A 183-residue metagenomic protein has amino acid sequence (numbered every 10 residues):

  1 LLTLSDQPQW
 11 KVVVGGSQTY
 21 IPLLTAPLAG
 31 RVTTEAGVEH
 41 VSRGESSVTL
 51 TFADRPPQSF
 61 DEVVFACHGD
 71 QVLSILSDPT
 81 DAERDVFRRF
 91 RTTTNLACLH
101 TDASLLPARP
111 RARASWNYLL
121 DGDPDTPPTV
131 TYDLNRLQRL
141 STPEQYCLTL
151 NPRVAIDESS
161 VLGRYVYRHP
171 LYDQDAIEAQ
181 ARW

Functional and structural regions predicted by a protein language model:
L1-S42: Active-site/ligand-binding neighborhood in enzyme catalytic cores
G15, N151-R153, I177: Short, loop-centered acidic/histidine patches that primarily coordinate divalent metals
E39-Y172: Mid-domain catalytic core of redox enzymes that form a hydrophobic substrate pocket/lid adjacent to a catalytic redox
Q174-W183: Short glycine/proline-rich, acidic loop/turn segments that cap or connect secondary-structure elements
